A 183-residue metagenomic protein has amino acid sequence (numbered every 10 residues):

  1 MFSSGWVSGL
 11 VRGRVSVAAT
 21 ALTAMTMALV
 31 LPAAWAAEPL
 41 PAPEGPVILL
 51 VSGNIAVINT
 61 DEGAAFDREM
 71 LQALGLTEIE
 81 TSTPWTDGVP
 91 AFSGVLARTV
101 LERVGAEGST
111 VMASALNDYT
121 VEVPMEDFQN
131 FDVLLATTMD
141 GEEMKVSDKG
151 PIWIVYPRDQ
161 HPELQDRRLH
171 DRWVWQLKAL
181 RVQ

Functional and structural regions predicted by a protein language model:
M1-R14: N-terminal secretory signal peptides that target proteins for export/translocation
F2, W35-Q183: N-terminal intrinsically disordered, low-complexity segments enriched in P/E/S/T
A19-P32: Bacterial N-terminal signal peptides
